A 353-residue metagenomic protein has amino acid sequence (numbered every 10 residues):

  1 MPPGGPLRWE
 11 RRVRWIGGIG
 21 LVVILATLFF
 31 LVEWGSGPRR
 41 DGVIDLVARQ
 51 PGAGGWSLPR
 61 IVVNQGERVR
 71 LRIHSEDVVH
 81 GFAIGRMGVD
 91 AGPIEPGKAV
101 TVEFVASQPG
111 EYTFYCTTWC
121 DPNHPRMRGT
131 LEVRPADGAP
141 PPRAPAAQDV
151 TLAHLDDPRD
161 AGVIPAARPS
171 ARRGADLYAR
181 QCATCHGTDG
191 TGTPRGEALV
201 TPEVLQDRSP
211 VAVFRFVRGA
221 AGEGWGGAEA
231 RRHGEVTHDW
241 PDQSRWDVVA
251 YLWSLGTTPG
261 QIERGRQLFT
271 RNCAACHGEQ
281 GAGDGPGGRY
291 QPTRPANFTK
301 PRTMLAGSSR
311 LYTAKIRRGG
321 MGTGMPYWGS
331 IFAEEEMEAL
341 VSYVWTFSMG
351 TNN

Functional and structural regions predicted by a protein language model:
P3-G4, G20, I24-D41, E95-A161 (+1 more regions): Extracellular/periplasmic metallocenter environments
R39-R68: N-terminal edge beta-strand
G66-E67, F104-Y112, S244, E336: Short tyrosine-centred short linear motifs in exposed loops/low-complexity segments
G97, R128-R134, A175, G187-R218 (+2 more regions): Gly/Gly-Pro-rich "capping" loops immediately C-terminal to redox-active cysteine motifs in periplasmic/lumenal
C116, G174-T188, V248, G265-Q280 (+1 more regions): The canonical Cys-X-X-Cys-His
C120-D121, A179, C185-T191, R218-A221 (+4 more regions): Detector for the c-type heme attachment site
M127, T193-P202, F216-W246, L252-Q261 (+1 more regions): Axial heme c-ligation environment in periplasmic c-type cytochrome domains
A139-L177, T193, W246-L268: Electrostatic cytochrome c docking/interface patches
